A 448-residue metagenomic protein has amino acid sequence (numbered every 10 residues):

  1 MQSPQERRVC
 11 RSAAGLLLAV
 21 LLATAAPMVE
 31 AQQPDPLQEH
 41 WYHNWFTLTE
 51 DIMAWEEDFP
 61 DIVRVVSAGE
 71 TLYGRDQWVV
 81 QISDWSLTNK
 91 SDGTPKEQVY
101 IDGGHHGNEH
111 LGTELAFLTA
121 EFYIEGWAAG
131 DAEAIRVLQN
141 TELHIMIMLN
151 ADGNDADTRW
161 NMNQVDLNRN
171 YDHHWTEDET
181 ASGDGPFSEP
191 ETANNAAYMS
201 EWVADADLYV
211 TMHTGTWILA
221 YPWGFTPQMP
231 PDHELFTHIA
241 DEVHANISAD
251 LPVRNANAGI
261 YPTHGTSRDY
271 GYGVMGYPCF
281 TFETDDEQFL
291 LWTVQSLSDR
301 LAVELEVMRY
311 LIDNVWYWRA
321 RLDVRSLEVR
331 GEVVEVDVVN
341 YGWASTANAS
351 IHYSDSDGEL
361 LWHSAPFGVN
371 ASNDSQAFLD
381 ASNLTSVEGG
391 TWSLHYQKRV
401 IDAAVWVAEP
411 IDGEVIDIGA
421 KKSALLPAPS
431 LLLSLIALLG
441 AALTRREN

Functional and structural regions predicted by a protein language model:
M1-C10: N-terminal secretory signal peptides that target proteins for export/translocation
G15-T24: Bacterial N-terminal signal peptides
T24-Q32, K422-L426: Sec-dependent signal peptide cleavage junction
A31-D76: Short glycine- and acidic-rich boundary segments immediately preceding or forming the N-terminal edge of structured
P34-W41, W175-A424: C-terminal accessory segments enriched in acidic
V79-T94, G104: Short beta-strand-to-loop junctions in surface cap/lid or active-site-entrance loops
G93-H105, E109-P231, D241, A249 (+1 more regions): Active-site/substrate-binding loop(s) of hydrolase catalytic cores
P429-R446: A cross-kingdom C-terminal cell-surface attachment/processing module
